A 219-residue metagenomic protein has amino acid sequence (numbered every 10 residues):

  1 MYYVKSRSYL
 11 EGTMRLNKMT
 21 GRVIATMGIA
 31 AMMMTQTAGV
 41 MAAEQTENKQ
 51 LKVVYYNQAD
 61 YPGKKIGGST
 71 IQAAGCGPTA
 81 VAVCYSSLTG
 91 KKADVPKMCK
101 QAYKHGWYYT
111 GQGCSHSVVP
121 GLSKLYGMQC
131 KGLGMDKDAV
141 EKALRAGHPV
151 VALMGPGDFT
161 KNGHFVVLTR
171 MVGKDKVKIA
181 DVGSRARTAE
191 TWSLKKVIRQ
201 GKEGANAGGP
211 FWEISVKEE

Functional and structural regions predicted by a protein language model:
M1-T13: Short, Lys/Arg-enriched N-terminal segments with co-localized hydrophobic residues within the first ~10-30 amino acids
T13-M27: Bacterial N-terminal signal peptides that target proteins for export
M19-R22, T37-Y109, T191, E218: Active-site-adjacent structural segments surrounding the nucleophilic cysteine of cysteine proteases and isopeptidases
G28-Q36: Hydrophobic core
Y61, V83, G90, K104-Y109 (+4 more regions): Solvent-exposed loop/turn segments at secondary-structure junctions within structured extracellular/periplasmic domains
K100-M135: Mid-length scaffold segments of soluble, non-membrane domains
Q129-A180: Active-site-adjacent substructure of cysteine-protease-like catalytic cores
M171-E219: Noncatalytic regulatory segments and standalone regulatory/sensor domains
